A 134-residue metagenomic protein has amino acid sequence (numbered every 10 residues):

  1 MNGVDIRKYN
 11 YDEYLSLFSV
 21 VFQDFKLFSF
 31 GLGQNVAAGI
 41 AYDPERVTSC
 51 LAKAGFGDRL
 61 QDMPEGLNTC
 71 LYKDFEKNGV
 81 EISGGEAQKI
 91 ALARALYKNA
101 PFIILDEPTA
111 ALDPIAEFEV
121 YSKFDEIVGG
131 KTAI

Functional and structural regions predicted by a protein language model:
M1-E13, F118, S122-D125: ABC ATPase NBD Q-loop/coupling interface
Y11, L15-F18, S29-F30: ABC ATPase nucleotide-binding domain
V21-D43, Q61, A110: Conserved catalytic motifs of ABC-family nucleotide-binding domains
G57-I90, N99-P101: ABC-fold ATPase nucleotide-binding domain signature/coupling loops
I103-E107: Catalytic Walker B motif of ABC-type/P-loop ATPase nucleotide-binding domains
P114-A116: Helix N-cap at the start of a conserved alpha-helix in ABC-type nucleotide-binding domains
E126-I134: Conserved catalytic loops of ABC-family nucleotide-binding domains
